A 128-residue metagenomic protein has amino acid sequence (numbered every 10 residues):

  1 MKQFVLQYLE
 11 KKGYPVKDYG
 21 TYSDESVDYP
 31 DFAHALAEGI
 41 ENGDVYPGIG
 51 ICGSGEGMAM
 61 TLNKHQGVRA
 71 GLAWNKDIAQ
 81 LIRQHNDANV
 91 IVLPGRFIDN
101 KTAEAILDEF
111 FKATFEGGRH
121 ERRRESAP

Functional and structural regions predicted by a protein language model:
M1-P15: Glycine-rich phosphate/diphosphate-binding loop of Rossmann-like nucleotide-binding domains
Q3, A59-T61, T102-A103: Short glycine-/acidic-enriched loop or helix-start segments at secondary-structure transitions that form or flank
Q7, H34, E38, M60 (+1 more regions): Alpha-helical segments flanking ligand/cofactor-binding loops in enzyme cores
P15-S26: A short beta-strand-loop structural module common to alpha/beta enzyme folds
P30-H34, W74-N75: Charged helix-capping and loop-helix junction motifs
F32-G50, S54: Short, structured active-site "lid" loops
G50-R96: Mid-chain, well-packed structural core segment of small domains
K76-P128: C-terminal binding/interaction regions
